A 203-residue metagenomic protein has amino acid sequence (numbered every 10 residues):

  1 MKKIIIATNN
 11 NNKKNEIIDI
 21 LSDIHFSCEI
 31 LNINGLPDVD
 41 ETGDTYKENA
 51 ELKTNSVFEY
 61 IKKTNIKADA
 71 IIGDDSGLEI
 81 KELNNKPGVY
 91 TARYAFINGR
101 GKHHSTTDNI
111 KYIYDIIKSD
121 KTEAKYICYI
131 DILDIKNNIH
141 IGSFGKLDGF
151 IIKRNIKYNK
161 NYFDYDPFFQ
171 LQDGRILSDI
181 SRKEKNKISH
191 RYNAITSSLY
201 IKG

Functional and structural regions predicted by a protein language model:
K2-I5, N12-I20, I24-G203: Anionic-ligand binding patches
